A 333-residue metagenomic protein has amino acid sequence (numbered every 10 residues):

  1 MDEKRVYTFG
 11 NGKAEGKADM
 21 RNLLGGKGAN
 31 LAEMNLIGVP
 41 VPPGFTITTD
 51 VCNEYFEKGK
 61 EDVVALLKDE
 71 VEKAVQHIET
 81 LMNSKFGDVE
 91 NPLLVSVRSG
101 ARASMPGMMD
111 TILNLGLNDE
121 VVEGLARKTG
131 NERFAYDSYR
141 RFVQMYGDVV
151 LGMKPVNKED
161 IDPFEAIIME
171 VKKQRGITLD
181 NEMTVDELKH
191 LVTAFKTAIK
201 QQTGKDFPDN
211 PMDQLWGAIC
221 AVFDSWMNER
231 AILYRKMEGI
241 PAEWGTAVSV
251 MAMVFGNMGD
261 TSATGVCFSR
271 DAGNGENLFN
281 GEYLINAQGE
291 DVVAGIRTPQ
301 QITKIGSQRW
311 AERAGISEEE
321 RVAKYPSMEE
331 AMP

Functional and structural regions predicted by a protein language model:
M1-P333: Nucleotide/phosphate-binding sheet-loop regions of phosphoryl- and nucleotidyl-transfer enzymes
